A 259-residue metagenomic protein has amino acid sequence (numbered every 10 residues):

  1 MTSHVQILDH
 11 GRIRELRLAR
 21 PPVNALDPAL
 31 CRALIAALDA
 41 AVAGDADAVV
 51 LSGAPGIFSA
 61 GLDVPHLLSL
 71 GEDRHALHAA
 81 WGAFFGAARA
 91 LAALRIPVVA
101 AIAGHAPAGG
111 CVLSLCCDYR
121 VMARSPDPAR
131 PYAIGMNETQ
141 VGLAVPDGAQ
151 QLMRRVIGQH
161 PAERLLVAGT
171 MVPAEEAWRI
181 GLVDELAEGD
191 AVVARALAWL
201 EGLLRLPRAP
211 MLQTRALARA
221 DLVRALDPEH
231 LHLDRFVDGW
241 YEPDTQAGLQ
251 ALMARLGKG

Functional and structural regions predicted by a protein language model:
M1-A54, R89: Conserved CoA-thioester-binding segment of acyl-CoA-metabolizing enzymes
M1-L18, A168-L204, M211-R224, G248-G259: Amphipathic alpha-helical segments at domain termini/boundaries
H4, G53-A87: Glycine- (often His-adjacent) and acidic-residue-rich active-site loop that binds/positions the CoA thioester
L16, A33-L34, L51, D63 (+5 more regions): Terminal peptide-recognition signature
V23-N24, I57, H105, E185: Short strand->helix junction
C31, V64, F84, Q150 (+4 more regions): A general structural signal for well-ordered alpha-helical segments in protein cores
A90-R208: Crotonase-fold acyl-CoA enzyme core
